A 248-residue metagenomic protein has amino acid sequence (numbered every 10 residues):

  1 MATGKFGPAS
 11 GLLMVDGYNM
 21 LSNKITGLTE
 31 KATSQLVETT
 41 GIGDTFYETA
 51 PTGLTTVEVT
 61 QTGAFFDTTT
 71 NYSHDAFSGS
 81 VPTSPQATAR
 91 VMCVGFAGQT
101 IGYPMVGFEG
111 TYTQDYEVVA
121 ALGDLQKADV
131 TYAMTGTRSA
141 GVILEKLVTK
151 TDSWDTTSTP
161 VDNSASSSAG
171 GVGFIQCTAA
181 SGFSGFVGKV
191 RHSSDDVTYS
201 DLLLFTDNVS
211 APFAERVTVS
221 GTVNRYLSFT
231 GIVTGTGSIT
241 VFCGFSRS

Functional and structural regions predicted by a protein language model:
M1-D67, Y103-A133, R138-G141, L147-A165: Solvent-exposed edge beta-strands and adjacent loop segments that serve as assembly or binding interfaces
M20-S22, T100-M105, D196-F205: Surface-exposed loop/edge segments in extracytoplasmic proteins
P51-D67, P160-R191, Y226-F229: Beta-rich globular "head" domains
F66, T70-T113: Short, acidic/charged, Gly/Pro-enriched secondary-structure junctions
L125, A169-I175, S220-T240: Noncatalytic modules at the cell exterior or secretory-pathway interfaces, chiefly beta-strand-rich lectin/adhesion
A128, G141-I143, G235-S248: Edge beta-strands of jelly-roll/beta-sandwich modules across compartments, strongly enriched in secreted/luminal
P160-N163, P212-S220: Exposed aromatic-hydrophobic patches
A179-A214: Non-cytosolic beta-sandwich-type ligand-binding/adhesion modules
